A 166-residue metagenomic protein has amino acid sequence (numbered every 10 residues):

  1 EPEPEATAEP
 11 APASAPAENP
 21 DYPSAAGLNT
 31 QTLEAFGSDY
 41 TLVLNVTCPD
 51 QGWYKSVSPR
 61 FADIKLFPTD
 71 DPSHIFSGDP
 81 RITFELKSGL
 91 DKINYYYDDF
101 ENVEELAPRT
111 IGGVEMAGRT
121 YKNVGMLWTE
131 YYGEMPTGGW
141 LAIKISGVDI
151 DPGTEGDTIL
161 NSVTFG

Functional and structural regions predicted by a protein language model:
E1-K65, V124-G125, T137, K144-G166: N-terminal targeting sequences that direct proteins away from the cytosol to non-cytosolic compartments
P20-S24, P80-S88, A107-R109: Short N-terminal helix-initiation segments at or just after the protein's N-terminus
A26-L28, V43, D79-R81, I111-M116 (+1 more regions): Sequence-level motif detector for i,i+2 pairs with an aromatic at +2
S38-Y40, P72-S77, M135-G138: Short, solvent-exposed loop/turn segments that connect beta-strands within catalytic domains and beta-strand-rich
A62-D70, R119-Y121, Y131: Generic recognition of long tandem-repeat/solenoid scaffolds
D63-Y95: A short acidic-to-branched-hydrophobic micro-motif
L90, Y97, G156-L160: Extracytoplasmic/secreted envelope proteins and their assembly/folding machinery, especially bacterial periplasmic
I93-A142, S146: Signature of long, low-cysteine stretches enriched in small and polar/charged residues
